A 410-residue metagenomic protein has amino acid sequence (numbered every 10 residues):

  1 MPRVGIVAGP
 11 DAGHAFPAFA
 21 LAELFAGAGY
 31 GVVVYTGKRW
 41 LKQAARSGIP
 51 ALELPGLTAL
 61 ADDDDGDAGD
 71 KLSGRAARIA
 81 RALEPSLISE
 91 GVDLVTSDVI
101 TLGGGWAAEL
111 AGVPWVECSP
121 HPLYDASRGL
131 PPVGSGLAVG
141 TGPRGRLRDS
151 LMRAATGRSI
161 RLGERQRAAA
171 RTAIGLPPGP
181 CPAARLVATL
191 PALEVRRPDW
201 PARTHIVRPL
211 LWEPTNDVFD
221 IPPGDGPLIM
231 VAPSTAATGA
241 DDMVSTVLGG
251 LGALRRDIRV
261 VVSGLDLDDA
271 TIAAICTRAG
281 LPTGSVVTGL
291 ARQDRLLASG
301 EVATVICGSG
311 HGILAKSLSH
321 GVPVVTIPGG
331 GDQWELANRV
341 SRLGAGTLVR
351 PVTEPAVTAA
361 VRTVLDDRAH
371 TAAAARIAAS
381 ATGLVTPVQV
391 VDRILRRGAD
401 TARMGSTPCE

Functional and structural regions predicted by a protein language model:
A8-F19, A237-D241: A short, glycine/small-residue-rich beta-strand->loop->alpha-helix junction that serves as a flexible
A22, V95-S97, L290-R339: A donor-sugar binding/catalytic signature common to diverse glycosyltransferases and related nucleotide-sugar
V33-G69: Conserved nucleotide-sugar phosphate-binding/catalytic loop shared by glycosyltransferases and other
G74-R148, A192-E194: Conserved nucleotide-sugar donor-interacting segment of glycosyltransferase catalytic cores, predominantly GT-B
G163-P209: Long, low-complexity segments enriched in small/aliphatic residues
P178, A356-E410: C-terminal amphipathic helix plus adjacent low-complexity, charged tail appended to glycosyltransferase catalytic
T189-T304: Donor-nucleotide binding loops and adjacent catalytic segments primarily of GT-B fold Leloir glycosyltransferases
G331-A360, A372: Change "using UDP/GDP/dTDP sugars" to "using nucleotide sugars
